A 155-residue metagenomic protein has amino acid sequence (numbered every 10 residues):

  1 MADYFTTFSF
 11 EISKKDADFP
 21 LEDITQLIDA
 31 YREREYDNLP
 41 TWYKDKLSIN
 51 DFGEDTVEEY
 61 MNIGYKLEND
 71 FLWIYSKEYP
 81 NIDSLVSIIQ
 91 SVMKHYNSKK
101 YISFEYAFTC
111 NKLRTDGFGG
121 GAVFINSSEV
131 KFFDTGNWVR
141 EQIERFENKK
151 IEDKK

Functional and structural regions predicted by a protein language model:
M1-E35: Short, extreme N-terminal segment that most often corresponds to the first beta-strand
N38, Y43-K155: Charged interaction segments
